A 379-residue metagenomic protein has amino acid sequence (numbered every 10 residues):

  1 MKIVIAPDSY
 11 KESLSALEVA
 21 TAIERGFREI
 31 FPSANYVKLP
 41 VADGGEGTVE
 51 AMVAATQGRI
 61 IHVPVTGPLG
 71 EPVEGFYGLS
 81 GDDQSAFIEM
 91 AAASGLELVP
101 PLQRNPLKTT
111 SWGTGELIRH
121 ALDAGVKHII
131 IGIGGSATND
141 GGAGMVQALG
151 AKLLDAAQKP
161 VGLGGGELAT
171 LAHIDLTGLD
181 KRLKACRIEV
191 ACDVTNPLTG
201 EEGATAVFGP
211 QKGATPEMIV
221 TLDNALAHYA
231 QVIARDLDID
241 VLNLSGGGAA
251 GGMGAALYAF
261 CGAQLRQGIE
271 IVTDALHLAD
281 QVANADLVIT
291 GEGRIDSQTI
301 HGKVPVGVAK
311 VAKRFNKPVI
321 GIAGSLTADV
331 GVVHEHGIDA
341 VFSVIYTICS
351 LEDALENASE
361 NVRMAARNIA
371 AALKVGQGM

Functional and structural regions predicted by a protein language model:
M1-I133, A137-M379: N-terminal loops that bind phosphate or other acidic moieties and the adjacent beta-alpha structural core
